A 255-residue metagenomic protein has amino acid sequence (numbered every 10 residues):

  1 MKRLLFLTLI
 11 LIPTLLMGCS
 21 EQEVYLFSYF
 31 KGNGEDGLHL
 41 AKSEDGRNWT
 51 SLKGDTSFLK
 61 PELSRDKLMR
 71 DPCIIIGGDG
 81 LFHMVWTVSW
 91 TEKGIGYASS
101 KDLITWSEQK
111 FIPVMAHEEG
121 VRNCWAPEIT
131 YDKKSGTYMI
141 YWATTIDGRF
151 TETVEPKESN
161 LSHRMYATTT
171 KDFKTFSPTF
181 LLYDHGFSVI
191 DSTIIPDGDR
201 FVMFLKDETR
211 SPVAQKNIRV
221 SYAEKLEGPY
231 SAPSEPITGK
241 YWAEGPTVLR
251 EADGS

Functional and structural regions predicted by a protein language model:
L4-L16: Sec-dependent N-terminal signal peptides
G18-S255: Carbohydrate-active catalytic/glycan-binding domains of CAZyme proteins, especially the secreted or lumenal ectodomains
